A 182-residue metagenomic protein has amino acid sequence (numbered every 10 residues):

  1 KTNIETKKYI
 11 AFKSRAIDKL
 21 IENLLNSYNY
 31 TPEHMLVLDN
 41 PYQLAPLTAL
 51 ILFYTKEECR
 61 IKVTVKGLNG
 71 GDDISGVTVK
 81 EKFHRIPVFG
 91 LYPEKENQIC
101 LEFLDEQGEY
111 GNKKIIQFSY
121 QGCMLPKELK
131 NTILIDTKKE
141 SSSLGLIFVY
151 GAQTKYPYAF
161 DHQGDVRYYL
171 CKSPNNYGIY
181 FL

Functional and structural regions predicted by a protein language model:
K1-K7: Long lumenal/extracellular ectodomains of secretory and single-pass membrane proteins
K7-I10, S14, N26-V65, H84-R85 (+3 more regions): Histidine-/acidic-rich catalytic cores in large beta-rich domains
K19-I21, Q98: Membrane-proximal envelope biogenesis segments
G70-I74: Extracellular/oxidizing-compartment recognition motifs
S75-K82: Short beta-strand segments within Ig-like beta-sandwich modules, predominantly Fibronectin type-III
